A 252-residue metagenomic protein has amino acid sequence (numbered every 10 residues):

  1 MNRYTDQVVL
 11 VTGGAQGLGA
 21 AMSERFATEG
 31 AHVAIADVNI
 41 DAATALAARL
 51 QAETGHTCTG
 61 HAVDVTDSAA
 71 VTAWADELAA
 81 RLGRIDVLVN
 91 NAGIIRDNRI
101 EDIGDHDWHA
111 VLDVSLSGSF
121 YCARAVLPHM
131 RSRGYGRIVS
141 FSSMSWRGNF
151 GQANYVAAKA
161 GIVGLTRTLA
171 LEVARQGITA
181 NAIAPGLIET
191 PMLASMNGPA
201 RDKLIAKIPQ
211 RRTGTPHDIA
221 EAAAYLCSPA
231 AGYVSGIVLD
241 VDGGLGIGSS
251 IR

Functional and structural regions predicted by a protein language model:
R3, S235-R252: Short C-terminal tail/terminal secondary-structure segment of NAD(P)H-dependent dehydrogenase/reductase domains
I40-D41, A62-A73, D105, H217-D218: The beta1-alpha1 cofactor-binding region of Rossmann-like NAD(H)/NADP(H)-dependent oxidoreductases
V89, A174, T179, V234-G236: Short, small/polar-rich loop/turn modules that mediate ligand/substrate recognition or access, typified
R99-I100, D107-L112, L204: Substrate-binding pocket helix/loop in short-chain dehydrogenase/reductase
I103, S145-A157, T168, M196: Active-site loop-to-helix junction immediately N-terminal to the catalytic Tyr of the SDR YXXXK motif in Rossmann-fold
A123, A158, T166: Active-site helix of classical SDR
P128, L171-E172, G232: Alpha-helical segment proximal to the catalytic Tyr-Lys
